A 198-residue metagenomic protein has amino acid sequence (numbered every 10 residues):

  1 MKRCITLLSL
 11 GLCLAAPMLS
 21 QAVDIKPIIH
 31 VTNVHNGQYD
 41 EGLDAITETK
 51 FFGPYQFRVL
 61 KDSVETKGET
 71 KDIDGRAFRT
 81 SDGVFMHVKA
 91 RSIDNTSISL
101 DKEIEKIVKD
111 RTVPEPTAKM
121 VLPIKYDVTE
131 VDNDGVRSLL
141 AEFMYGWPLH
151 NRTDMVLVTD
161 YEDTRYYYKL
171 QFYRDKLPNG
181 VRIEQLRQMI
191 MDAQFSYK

Functional and structural regions predicted by a protein language model:
M1-L8: Bacterial N-terminal signal peptides that target proteins for export
S9-P17: Bacterial N-terminal signal peptides
L19-F85, L149-H150, Q171-K198: N-terminal targeting sequences that direct proteins away from the cytosol to non-cytosolic compartments
E65-K67, V88-R91, I124-D132: Short amphipathic beta-strand and strand-loop transition segments with alternating hydrophobic
G75-K106: A short acidic-to-branched-hydrophobic micro-motif
K89-T96, M144, F172-G180: Second-shell loop/turn segments in exported
K109-Y161: Signature of long, low-cysteine stretches enriched in small and polar/charged residues
D163-Y168: Short hydrophobic/glycine-rich mini-motifs in sensory/regulatory modules that couple input to downstream signaling
